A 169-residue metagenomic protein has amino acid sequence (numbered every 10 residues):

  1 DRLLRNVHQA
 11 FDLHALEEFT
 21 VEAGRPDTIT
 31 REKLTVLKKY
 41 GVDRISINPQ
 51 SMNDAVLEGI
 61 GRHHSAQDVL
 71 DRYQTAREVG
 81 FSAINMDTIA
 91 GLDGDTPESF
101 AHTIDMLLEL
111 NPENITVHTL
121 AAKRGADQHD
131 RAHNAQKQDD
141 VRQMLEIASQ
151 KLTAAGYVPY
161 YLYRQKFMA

Functional and structural regions predicted by a protein language model:
D1-A148: Conserved non-cysteine loop/helix-boundary elements of the Radical SAM core domain that shape
L145, S149-A169: C-terminal accessory regions of radical SAM enzymes
